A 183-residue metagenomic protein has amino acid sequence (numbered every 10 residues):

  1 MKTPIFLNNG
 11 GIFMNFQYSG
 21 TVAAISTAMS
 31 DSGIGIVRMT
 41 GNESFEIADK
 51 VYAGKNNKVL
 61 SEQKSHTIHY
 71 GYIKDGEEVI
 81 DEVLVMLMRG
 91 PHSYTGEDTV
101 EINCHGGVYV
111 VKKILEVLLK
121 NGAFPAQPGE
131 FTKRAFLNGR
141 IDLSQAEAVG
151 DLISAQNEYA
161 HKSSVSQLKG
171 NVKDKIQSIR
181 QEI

Functional and structural regions predicted by a protein language model:
P4, G11-K162, S166, G170: A glycine-rich (often HGG/GG-containing) alpha/beta subdomain
S163-I183: An accessory alpha-helical subdomain
